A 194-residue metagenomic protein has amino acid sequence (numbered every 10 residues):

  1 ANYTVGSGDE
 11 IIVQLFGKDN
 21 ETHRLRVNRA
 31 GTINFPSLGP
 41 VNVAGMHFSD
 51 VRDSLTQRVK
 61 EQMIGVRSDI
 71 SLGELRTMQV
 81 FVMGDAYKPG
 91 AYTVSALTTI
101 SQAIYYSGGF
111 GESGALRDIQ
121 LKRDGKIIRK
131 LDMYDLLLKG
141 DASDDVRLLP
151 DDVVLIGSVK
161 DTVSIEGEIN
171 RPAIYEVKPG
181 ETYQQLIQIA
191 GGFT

Functional and structural regions predicted by a protein language model:
A1-T194: Ser/Thr/Pro/Gly-biased, low-complexity, turn-/loop-rich segments that often occur immediately after N-terminal
